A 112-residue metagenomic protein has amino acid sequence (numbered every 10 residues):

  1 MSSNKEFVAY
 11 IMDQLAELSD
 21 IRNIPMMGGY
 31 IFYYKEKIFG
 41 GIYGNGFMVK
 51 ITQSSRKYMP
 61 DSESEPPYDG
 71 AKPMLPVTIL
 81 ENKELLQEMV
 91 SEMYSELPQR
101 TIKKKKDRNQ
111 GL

Functional and structural regions predicted by a protein language model:
M1-L112: Charge-dense, helix-prone N-terminal extensions
